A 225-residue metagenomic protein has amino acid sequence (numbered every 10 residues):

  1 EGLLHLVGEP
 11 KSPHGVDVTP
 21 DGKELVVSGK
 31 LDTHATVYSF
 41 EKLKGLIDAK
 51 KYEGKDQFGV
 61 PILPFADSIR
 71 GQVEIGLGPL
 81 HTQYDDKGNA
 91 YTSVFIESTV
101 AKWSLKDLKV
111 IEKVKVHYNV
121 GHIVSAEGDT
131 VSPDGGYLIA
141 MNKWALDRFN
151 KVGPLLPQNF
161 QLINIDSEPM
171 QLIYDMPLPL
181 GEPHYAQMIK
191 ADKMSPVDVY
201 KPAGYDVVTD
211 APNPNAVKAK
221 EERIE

Functional and structural regions predicted by a protein language model:
E1-E225: Predominantly soluble domains enriched in secretory-pathway, periplasmic, or organellar proteins
